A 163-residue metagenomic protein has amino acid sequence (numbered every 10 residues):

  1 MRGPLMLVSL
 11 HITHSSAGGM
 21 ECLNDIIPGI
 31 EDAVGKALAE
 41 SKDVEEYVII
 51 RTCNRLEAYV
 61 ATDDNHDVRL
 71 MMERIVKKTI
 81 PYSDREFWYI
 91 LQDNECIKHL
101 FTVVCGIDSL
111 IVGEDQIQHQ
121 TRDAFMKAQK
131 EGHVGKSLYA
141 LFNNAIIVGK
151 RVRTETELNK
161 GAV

Functional and structural regions predicted by a protein language model:
R2-S109: A glycine-rich (often HGG/GG-containing) alpha/beta subdomain
S83-V163: Glycine/serine-rich phosphate-binding loop and adjoining beta1-alpha1 elements at the start of nucleotide-handling
